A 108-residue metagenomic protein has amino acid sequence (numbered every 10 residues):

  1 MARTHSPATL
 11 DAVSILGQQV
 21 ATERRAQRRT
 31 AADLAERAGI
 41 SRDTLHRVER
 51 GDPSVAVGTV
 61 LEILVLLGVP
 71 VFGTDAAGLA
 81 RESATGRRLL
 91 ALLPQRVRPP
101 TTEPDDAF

Functional and structural regions predicted by a protein language model:
M1-A26: A short, Lys/Arg-rich alpha-helix, primarily the initiator
L16, L34, L45, L61-L67: Generic leucine side-chain signal with a strong bias for well-ordered alpha-helical environments
Q18-D33, E62, L90, R96-V97: Short basic helix-loop element that most often maps to the first helix and adjoining turn of HTH DNA-binding modules
R28-H46: Short alpha-helical DNA-recognition segment
A56-T74: DNA major-groove recognition helix of helix-turn-helix/homeodomain DNA-binding modules
T74-F108: Short, charged recognition helix plus adjacent turn of helix-turn-helix-like nucleic-acid-binding domains
